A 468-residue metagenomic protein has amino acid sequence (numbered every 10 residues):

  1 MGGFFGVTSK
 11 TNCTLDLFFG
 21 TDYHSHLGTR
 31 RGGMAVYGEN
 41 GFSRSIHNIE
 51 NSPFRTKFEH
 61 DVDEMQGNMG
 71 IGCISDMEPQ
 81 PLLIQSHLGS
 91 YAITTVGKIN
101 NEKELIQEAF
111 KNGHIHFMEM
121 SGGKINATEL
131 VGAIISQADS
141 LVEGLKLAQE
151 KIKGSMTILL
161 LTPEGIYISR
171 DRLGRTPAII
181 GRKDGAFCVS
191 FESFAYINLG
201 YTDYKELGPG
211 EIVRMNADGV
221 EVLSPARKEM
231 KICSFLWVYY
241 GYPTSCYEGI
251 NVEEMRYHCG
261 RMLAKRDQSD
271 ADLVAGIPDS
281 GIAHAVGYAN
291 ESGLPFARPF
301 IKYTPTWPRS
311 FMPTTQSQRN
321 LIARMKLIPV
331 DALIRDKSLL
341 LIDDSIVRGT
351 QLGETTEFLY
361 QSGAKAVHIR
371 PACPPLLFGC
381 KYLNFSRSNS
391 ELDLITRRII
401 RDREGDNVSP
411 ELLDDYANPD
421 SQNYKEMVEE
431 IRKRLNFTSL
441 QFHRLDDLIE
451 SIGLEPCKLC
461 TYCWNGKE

Functional and structural regions predicted by a protein language model:
M1-G208, R214-A271, I277, A366: Conserved short alpha-helical segments that host acidic/polar catalytic motifs at enzyme active sites
N12-T14, N101, Y167, R175-T176 (+7 more regions): Flexible loop/turn segments at secondary-structure boundaries
T94, L161, S169-R170, G181 (+11 more regions): Generic beta-strand/beta-sheet core signal
E108, N112, I134, K151 (+6 more regions): Generic, well-ordered alpha-helical scaffold segments in large soluble proteins
A138-L145, Q316-M325, R387-T396, W464-N465: A polyampholytic, Gly/Pro-enriched intrinsically disordered region
E164-G165, R182, G200-E206, T356-E468: PRPP-dependent phosphoribosyltransferase catalytic core
A195, T202, L207-E211, G260-D267 (+4 more regions): Phosphate/diphosphate-binding loops
G293-S338, L377-N389: Short, glycine/charge-rich flexible loops or terminal/linker lids adjacent to PRPP-binding catalytic cores
